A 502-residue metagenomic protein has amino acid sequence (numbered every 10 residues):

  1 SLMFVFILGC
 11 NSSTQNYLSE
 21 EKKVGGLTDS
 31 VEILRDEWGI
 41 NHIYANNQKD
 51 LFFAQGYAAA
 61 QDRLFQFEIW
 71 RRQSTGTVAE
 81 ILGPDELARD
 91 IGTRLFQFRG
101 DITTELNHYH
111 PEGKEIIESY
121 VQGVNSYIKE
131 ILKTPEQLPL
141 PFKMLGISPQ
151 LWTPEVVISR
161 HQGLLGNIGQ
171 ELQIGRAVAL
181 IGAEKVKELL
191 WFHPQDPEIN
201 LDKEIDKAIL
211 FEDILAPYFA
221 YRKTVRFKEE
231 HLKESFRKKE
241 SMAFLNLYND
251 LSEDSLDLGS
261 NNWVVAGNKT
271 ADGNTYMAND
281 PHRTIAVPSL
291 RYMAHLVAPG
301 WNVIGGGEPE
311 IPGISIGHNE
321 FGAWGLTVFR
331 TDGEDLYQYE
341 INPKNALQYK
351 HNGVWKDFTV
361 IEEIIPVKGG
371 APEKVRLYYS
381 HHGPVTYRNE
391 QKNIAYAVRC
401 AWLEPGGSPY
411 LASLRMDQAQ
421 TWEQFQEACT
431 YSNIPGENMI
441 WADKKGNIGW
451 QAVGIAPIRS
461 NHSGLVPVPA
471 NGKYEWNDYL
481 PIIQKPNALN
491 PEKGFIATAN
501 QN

Functional and structural regions predicted by a protein language model:
I7-G9: C-terminal motif of bacterial Sec signal peptides marking the signal peptidase cleavage site
Q15-Y276, P281-T284: Substrate-recognition/specificity elements adjacent to catalytic centers across diverse enzyme folds
I33, P409-Y431: Alpha/propeptide regions of enzymes that mature by internal proteolysis
Y44, F52-A54, R160-H161, G273-N274 (+11 more regions): Short helix/loop capping segments that flank catalytic or ligand/cofactor-binding pockets
M242-L336: NTP-handling and nucleic-acid-processing catalytic cores
N302-P372, M416: Compact, glycine/acidic-enriched structural inserts
P312, I394, I434-N502: Hydrophobic alpha-helical segments
L377-L411, F425, I434: Targeting-peptide/extracellular-domain and disordered-appendage signature
